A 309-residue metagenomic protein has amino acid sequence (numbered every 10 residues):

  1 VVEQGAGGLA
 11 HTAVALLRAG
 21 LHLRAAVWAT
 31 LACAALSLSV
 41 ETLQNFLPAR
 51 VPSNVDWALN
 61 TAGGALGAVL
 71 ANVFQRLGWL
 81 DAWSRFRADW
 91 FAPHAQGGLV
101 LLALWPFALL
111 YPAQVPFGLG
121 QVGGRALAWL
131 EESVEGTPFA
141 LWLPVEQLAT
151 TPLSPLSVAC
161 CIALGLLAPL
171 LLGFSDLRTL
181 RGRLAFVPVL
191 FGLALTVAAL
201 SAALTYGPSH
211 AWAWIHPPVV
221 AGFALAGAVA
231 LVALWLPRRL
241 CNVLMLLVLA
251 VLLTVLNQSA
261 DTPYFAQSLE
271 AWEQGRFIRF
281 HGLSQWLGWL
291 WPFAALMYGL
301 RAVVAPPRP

Functional and structural regions predicted by a protein language model:
V1-A49, N54, A65-P309: Bulky hydrophobic segments
A58-T61: Long, hydrophobic, well-ordered secondary-structure blocks that form the structural core and pocket-lining surfaces
